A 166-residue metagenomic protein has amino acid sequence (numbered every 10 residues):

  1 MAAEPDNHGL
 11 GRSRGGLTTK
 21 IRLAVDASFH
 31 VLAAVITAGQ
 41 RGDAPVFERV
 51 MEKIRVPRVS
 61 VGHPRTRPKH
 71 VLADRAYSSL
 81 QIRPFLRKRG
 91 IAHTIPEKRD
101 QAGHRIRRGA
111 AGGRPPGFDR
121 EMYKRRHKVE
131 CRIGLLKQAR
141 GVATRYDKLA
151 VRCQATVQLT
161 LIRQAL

Functional and structural regions predicted by a protein language model:
M1-V25: Active-site-proximal, Lys/Arg-enriched surface segment that forms a nucleic-acid-binding/basic interface patch
G11, Y146-C153: Structural motif
I21, V25-A27, V35-A38, E97 (+1 more regions): Short, structured patches in soluble enzyme cores that scaffold and shape functional sites
V35-V61: Active-site beta-loop-alpha junctions of metal-dependent nucleic acid enzymes, especially the RNase H-like/DDE
Q40, V59-L149: Helix-centered, glycine/charged polyanion-binding patches within enzymatic domains that contact phosphate-containing
R49-E52, G134, L161: Generic alpha-helical structural context detector
T156-L166: Charged phosphate-binding loop/patch that engages nucleotide di/tri-phosphates or the phosphate backbone of nucleic
